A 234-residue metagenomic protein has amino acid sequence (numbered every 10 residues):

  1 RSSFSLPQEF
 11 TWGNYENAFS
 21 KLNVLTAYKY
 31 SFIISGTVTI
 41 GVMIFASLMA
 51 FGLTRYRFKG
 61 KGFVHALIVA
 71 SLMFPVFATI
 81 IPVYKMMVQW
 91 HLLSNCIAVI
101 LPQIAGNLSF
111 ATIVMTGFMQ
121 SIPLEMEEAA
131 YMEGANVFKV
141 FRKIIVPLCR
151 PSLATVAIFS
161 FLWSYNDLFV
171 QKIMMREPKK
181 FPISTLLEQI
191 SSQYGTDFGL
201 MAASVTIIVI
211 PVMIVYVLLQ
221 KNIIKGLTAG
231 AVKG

Functional and structural regions predicted by a protein language model:
R1-G234: A structural signal for multi-pass alpha-helical bundles of membrane permease subunits that mediate small-molecule
